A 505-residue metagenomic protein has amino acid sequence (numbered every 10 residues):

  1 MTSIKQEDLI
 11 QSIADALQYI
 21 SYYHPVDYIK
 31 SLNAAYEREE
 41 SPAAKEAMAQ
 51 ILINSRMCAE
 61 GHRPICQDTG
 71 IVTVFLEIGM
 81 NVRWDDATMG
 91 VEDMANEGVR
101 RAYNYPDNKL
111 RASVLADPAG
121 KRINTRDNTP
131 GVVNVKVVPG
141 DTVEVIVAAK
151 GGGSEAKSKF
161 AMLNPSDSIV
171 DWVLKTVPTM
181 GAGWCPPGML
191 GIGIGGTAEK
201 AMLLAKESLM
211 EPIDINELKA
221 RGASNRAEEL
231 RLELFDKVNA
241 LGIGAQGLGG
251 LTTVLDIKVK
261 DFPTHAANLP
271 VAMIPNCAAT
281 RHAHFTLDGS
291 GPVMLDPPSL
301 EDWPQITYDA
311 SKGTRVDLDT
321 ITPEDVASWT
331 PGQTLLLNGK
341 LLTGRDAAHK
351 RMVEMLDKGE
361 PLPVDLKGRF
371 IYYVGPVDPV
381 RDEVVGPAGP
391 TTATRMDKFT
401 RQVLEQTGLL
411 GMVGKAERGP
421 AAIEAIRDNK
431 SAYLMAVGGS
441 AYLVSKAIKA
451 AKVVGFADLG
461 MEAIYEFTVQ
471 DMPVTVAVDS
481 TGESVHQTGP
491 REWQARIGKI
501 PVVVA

Functional and structural regions predicted by a protein language model:
M1-I192, T197-D309, E405: Non-transmembrane, aqueous-exposed alpha-helical and coiled segments at domain scale
L163, A205-L209, A272-N276, G289-G291 (+5 more regions): Short, solvent-exposed amphipathic alpha-helical segments in soluble enzyme and RNA/protein-processing domains
L209, I213-G242, Q246-G249, T343-T475: Feature captures the catalytic cores and cofactor-binding loops of soluble hydro-lyases/lyases that act on carboxylate
G249-I257, T264-H265, A278, K446-A505: C-terminal binding/interaction regions
S311-I321: Short, structured beta-strand/loop micro-motifs enriched in basic residues and often containing a Trp
E324-A327, V364: Residue "hotspots" at secondary-structure boundaries inside conserved domains
V326-W329, L335: Short, well-ordered loop/turn sites that connect or cap secondary structure elements
L335-L337, L341: Generic structural signal for buried aliphatic residues
